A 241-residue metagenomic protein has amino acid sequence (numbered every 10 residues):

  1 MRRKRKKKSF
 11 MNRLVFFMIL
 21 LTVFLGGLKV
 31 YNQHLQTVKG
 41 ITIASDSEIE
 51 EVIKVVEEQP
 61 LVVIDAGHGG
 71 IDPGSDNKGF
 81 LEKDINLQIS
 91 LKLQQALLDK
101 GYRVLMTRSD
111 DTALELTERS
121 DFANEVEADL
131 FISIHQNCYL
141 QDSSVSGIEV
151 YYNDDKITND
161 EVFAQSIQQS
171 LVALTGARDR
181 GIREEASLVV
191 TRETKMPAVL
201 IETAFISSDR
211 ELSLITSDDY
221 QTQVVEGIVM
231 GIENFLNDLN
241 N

Functional and structural regions predicted by a protein language model:
M1-N12, M18-L21: N-terminal Lys/Arg-rich, disordered targeting/topogenic segments
G26-T42: Hydrophobic single-pass membrane-insertion segments
G40-S166: Catalytic-core regions of hydrolytic enzymes
Y102-D110, I134, A177-E185, L239-N241: Surface-exposed patches in mature extracellular/periplasmic domains of secreted proteins
E118-S120, E184-S187: Alpha-helical scaffolding within the catalytic cores of extracellular/periplasmic polymer-degrading hydrolases
S133, L140-Q141, E185-N241: Active-site-adjacent mobile loop/cap segments within catalytic or ligand-binding domains
D160-I182: Active-site-adjacent substrate-binding region of metalloamidase/peptidase-like peptide-processing proteins
